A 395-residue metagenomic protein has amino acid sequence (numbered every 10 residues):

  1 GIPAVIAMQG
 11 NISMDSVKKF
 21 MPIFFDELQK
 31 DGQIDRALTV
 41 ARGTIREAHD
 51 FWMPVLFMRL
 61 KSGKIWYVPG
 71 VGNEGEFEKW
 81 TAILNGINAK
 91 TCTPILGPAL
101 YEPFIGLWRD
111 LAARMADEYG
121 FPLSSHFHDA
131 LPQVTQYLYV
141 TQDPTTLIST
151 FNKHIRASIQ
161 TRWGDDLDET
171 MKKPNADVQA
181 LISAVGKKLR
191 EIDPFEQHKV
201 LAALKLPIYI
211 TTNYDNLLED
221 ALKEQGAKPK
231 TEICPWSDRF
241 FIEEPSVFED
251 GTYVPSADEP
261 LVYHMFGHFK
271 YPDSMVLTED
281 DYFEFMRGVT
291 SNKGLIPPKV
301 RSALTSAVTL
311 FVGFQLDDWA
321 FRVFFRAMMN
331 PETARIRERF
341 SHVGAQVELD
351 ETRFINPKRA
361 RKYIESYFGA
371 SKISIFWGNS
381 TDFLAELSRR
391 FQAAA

Functional and structural regions predicted by a protein language model:
G1-I23: Catalytic cores of nucleophile-dependent amide-cleaving enzymes
I6-A7, T93-G97, I208-T212, E232 (+3 more regions): A structural signal for short, well-ordered beta-strand segments and their strand-loop junctions that often border
S16-F20, D220-K223, D273-D280, A320-F325: A short secondary-structure junction signal
E27-E78: Caspase-like cysteine protease fold
G70-L96, L100-I105, R109, A113-S125 (+6 more regions): SIR2/sirtuin-family catalytic core signature
I83-I87, T91, E102, W163-V254 (+3 more regions): Active-site periphery "cap/insert" segments of enzyme catalytic domains
R109-L181, T231-E244, T252: A phosphate-binding glycine/aspartate-rich beta-alpha loop in the early core of alpha/beta enzymes
D193, I242-D250, D280-P298: Active-site glycine-rich loop that binds ribose-phosphate moieties when present
